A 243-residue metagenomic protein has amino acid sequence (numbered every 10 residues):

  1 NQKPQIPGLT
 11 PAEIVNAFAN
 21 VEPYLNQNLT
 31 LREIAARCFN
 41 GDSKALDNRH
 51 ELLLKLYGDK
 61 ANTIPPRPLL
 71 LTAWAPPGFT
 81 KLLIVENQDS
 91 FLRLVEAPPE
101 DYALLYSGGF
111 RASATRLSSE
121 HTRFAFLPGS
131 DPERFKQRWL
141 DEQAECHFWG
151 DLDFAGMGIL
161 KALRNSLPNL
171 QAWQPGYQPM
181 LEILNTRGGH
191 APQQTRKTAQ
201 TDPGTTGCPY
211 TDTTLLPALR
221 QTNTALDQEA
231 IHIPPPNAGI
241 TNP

Functional and structural regions predicted by a protein language model:
N1-E145, F154-P243: Nucleic-acid enzyme cleavage-core boundary/entry regions
F148: Terminal peptide-recognition signature
D151: G-domain G4 guanine-recognition motif of GTPases
